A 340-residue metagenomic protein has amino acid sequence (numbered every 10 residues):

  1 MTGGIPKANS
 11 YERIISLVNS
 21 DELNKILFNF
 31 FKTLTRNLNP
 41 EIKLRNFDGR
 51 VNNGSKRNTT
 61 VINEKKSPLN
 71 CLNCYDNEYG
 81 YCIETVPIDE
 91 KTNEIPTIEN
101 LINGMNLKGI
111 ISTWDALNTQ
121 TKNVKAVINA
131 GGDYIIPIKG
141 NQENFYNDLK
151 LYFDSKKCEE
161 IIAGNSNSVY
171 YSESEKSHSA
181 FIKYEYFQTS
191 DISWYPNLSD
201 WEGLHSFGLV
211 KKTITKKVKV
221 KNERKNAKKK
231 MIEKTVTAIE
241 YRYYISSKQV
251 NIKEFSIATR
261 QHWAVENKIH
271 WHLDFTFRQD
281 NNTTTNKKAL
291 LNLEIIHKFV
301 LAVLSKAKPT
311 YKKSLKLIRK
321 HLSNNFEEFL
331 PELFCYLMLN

Functional and structural regions predicted by a protein language model:
M1-T60: Active-site- or DNA-interface-adjacent structural scaffold in DNA-acting proteins
K7, L44-V51, G80, I98 (+5 more regions): Short, conserved catalytic/metal-binding motifs centered on acidic residues
N53-K56, E78-E84, K91-I95, T119-N123 (+1 more regions): Short, well-ordered, mixed-charge alpha-helical segments that flank or form enzyme active sites
I62-G109: Electropositive, glycine- and tryptophan-enriched low-complexity nucleic-acid-binding patches
D89, I95, E99-E143: Domain-level cores of phosphate- or acyl-group-handling catalytic modules
G140, N144-S256: An anionic, glycine-rich sequence signature occurring as long contiguous blocks
I162, H272-N340: A short, flexible helix-boundary coil/loop motif
I245, Q249-T283: Short amphipathic alpha-helical "interface-anchor" segments enriched in bulky aromatics
